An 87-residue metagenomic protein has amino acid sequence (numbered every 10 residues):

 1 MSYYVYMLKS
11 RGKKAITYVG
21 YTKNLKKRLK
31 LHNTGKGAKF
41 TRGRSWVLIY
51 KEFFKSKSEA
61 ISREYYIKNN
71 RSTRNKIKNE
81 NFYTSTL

Functional and structural regions predicted by a protein language model:
M1-R44, K51-F54, I61-K68, S72-T73 (+1 more regions): GIY-YIG nuclease catalytic motif and its immediate N-terminal context
